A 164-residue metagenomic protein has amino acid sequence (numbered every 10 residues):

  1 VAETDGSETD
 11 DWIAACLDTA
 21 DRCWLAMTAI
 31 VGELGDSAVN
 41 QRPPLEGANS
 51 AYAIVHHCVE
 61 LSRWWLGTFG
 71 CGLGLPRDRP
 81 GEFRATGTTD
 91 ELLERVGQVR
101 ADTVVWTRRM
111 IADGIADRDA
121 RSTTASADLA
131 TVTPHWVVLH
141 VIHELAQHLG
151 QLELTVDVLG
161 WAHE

Functional and structural regions predicted by a protein language model:
V1-T4, I13-T28, E33-E82, S122-E164: Short, contiguous alpha-helical
A2, S7-E8, R108: Generic cytosolic/nucleocytoplasmic N-terminal low-complexity/intrinsically disordered segments
T9-L17, T89-L93: Active-site rim elements
R84-S122, T133-A146: Acidic/histidine-rich alpha-helical segments that form the ligand environment of transition-metal centers
